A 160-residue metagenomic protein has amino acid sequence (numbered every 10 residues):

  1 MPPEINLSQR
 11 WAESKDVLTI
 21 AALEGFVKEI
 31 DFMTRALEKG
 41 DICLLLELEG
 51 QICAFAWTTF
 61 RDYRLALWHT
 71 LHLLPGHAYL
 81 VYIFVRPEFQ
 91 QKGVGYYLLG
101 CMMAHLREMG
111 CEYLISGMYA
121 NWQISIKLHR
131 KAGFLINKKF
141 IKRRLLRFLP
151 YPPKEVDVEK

Functional and structural regions predicted by a protein language model:
M1-V17: Conserved N-terminal entry element of GNAT/NAT acetyltransferase domains
S14-K28: Short, positively charged
E24-P87: A conserved beta-strand-loop-helix scaffold within acyl/acetyltransferase catalytic domains
R61, V85, Y119-N121, K142: An acidic- and aromatic-residue-enriched active-site/binding cleft used to recognize and process polar
Y82-V85, Q91-E108, K131: Conserved acetyl-CoA-binding loop-helix of GNAT-fold acetyltransferases
L106-M118: Conserved GNAT acetyl-CoA-binding A-motif
A120-F140: Conserved active-site alpha-helix within GNAT-family acetyltransferase domains
K142-K160: C-terminal "cap" of GNAT-fold acetyltransferases
